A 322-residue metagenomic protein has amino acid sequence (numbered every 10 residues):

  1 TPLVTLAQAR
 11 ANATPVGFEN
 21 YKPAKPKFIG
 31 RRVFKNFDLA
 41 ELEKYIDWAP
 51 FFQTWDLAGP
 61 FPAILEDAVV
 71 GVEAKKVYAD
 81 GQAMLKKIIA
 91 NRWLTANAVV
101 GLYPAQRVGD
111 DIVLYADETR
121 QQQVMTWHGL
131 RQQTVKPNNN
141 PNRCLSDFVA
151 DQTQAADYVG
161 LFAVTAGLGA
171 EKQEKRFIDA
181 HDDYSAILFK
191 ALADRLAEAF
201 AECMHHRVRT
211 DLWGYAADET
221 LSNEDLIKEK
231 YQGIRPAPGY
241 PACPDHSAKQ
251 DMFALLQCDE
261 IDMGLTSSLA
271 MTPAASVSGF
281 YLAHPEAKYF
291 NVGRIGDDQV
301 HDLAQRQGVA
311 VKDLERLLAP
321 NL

Functional and structural regions predicted by a protein language model:
T1-A186, A191, T210-L212, L221: Active-site loops and adjacent core secondary-structure elements that bind or stabilize anionic groups
P141-S146, A150-L322: C-terminal accessory domains/tails appended to large, multi-domain proteins
